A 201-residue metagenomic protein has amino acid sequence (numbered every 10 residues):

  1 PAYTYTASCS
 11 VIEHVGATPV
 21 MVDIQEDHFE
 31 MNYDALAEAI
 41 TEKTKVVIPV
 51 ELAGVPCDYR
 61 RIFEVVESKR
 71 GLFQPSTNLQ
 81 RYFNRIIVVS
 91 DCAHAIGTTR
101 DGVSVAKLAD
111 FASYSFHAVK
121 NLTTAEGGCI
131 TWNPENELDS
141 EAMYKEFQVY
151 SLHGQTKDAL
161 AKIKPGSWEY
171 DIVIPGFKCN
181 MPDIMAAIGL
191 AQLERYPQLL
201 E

Functional and structural regions predicted by a protein language model:
P1-C92, T99: PLP-dependent aminotransferase-like
S10-I12, S104, I184: Hydrophobic/aromatic ligand-binding patch that stacks against planar heteroaromatic rings of cofactors or nucleotides
H28-E30, V103, C129: Residue-level signal for well-ordered, solvent-exposed loop/turn and beta-edge residues enriched in charged/polar side
A37-A39, V65-V66, V105-K107, I130-W132: Short, hinge-like loop/turn segments at secondary-structure boundaries
S76-R81, H94-D101, L108-E201: Active-site region of PLP-dependent enzymes
